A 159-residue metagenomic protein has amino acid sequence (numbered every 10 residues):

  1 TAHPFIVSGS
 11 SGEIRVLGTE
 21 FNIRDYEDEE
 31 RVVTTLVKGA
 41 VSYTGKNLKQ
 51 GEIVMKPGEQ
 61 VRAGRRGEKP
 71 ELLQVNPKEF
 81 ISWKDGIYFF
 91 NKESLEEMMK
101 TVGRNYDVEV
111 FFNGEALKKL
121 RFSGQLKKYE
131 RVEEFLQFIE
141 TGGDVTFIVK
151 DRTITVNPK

Functional and structural regions predicted by a protein language model:
T1-K159: A residue-level detector for the "anchor" residue at the start of short, highly conserved motifs
